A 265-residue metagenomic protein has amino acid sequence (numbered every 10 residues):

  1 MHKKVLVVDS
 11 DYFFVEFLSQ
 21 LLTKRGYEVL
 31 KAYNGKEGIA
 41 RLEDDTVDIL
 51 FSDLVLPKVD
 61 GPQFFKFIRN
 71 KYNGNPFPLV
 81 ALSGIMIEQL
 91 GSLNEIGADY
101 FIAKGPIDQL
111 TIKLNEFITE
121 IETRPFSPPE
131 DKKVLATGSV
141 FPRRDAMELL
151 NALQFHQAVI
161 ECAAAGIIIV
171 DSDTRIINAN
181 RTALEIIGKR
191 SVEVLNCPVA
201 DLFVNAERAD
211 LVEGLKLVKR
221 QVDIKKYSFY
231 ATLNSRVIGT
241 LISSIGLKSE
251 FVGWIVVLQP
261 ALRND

Functional and structural regions predicted by a protein language model:
D11-Y33, E37: Two-component/phosphorelay signaling modules centered on CheY-like receiver
V15, L56-P57: The feature encodes the CheY-like receiver
Y33-E37, D60-K66: Acidic catalytic/metal-coordinating carboxylates
D45-F51, L56: Active-site beta3 strand of CheY-like receiver
Q63, N70, N75, G84-A103 (+2 more regions): Alpha4 helix (beta4-alpha4-beta5 surface) of REC/receiver domains from two-component response regulators
I112-K113, T119-A163: CheY-like receiver
A146-I187, V192: Sensory modules in modular signal-transduction proteins
F203-N234: Terminal output helix/cap of sensory domains in signal transduction proteins
